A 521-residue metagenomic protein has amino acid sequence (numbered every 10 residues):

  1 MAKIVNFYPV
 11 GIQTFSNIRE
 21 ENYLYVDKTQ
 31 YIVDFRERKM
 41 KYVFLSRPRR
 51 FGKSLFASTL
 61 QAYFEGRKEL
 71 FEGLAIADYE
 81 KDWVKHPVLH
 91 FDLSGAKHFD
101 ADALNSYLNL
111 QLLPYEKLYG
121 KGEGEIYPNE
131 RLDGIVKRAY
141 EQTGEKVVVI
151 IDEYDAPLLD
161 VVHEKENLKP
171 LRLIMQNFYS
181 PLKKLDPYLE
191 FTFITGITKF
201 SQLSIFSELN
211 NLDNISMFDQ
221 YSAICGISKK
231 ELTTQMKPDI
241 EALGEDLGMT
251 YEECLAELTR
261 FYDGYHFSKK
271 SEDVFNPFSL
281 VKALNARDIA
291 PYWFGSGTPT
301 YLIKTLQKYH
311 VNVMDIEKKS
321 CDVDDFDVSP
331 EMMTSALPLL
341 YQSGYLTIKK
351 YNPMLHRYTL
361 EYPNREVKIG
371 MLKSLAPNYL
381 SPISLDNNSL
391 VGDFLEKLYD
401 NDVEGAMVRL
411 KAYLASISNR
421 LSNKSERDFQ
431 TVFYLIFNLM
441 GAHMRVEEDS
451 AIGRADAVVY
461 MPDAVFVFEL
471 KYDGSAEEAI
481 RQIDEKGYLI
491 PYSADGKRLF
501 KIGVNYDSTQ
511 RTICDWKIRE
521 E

Functional and structural regions predicted by a protein language model:
M1-S425, M440: Phosphate-binding site recognition
R49, G95, K199, M461 (+2 more regions): A short beta-strand motif that forms part of the nucleic acid-binding face of small beta-barrel RNA-binding folds
R138-T143, I436-P462: Active-site metal-binding core of divalent-cation-utilizing nuclease and nuclease-like domains
V148, A464-F466, F500: Structural motif
L168-I174, Y472-L489: Mg2+/Mn2+-dependent nuclease catalytic core
F433, A455-Y472, K486: Conserved catalytic cores of phosphodiester-cleaving nucleases, focusing on short active-site segments
P491, K497-E521: Domain-level recognition of nuclease-like catalytic cores that cleave nucleotide substrates
